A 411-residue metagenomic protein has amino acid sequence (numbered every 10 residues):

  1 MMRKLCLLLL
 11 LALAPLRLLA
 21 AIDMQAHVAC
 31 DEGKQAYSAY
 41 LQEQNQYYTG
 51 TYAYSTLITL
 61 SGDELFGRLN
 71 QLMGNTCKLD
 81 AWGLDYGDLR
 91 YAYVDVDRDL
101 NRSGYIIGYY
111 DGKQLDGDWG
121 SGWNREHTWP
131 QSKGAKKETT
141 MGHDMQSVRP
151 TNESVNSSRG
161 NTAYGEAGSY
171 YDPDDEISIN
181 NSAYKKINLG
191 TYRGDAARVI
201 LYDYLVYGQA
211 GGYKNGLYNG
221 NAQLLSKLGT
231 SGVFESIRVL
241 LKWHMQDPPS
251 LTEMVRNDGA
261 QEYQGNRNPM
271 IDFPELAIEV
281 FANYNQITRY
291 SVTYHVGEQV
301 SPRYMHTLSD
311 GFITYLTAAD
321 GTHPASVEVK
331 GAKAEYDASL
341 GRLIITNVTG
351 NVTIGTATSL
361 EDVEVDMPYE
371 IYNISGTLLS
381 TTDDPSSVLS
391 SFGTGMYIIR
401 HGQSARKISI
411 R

Functional and structural regions predicted by a protein language model:
R3, S359-L360, M396-R411: C-terminal tail/sorting-segment detector
L5-A14: Sec-dependent N-terminal signal peptides
L16-A20: Sec/Tat signal peptide C-region and signal peptidase I cleavage site
A21-G112, E279-N283: N-terminal module-boundary/linker segments of secreted carbohydrate-active enzymes
Q114, D118-I287: Domain-level detector of nuclease and nuclease-like folds in predominantly extracellular/periplasmic contexts
I287-T358: Secondary-structure capping and domain/repeat boundary segments
Y372-L378, Y397: Short, glycine-anchored, charge-dense loop/turn motifs used at functional sites
L378-S391: Glycine-centered tight-turn motifs at strand-turn-strand junctions
